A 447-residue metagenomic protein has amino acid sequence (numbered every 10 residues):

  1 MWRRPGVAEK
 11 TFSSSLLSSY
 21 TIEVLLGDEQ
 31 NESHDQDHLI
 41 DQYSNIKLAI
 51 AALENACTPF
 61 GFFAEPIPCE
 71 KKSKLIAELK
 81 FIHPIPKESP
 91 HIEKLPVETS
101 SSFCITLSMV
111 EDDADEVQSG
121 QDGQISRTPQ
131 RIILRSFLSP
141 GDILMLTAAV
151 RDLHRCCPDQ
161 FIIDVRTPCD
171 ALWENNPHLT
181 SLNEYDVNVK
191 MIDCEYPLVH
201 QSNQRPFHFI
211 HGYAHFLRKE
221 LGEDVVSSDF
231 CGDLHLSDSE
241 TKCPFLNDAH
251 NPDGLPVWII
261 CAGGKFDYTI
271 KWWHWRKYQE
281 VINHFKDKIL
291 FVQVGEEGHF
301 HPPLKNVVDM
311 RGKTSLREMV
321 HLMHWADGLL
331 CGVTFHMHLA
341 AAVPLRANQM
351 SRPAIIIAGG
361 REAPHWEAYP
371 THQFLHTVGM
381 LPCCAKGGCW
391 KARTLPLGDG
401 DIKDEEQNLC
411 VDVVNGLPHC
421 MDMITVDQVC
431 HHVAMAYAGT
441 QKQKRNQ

Functional and structural regions predicted by a protein language model:
R3-E9, S14-V24, E32, L53 (+2 more regions): Catalytic machinery of carbohydrate-active enzymes, primarily nucleotide-sugar-dependent glycosyltransferases
T11, E32, I46-L48, A56 (+5 more regions): N-terminal cationic leader/targeting segments used for protein routing and processing
L16-L17, L39, L95: Leucine-biased recognition of intrinsically disordered, low-complexity hydrophobic segments
D35-N45: A short, exposed loop/beta-hairpin motif centered on an aromatic-Gly-Thr core
S44-A64: A short, charged, amphipathic alpha-helix used as a generic interaction element across diverse proteins
P59-V110: Short, mixed-charge low-complexity intrinsically disordered segments
